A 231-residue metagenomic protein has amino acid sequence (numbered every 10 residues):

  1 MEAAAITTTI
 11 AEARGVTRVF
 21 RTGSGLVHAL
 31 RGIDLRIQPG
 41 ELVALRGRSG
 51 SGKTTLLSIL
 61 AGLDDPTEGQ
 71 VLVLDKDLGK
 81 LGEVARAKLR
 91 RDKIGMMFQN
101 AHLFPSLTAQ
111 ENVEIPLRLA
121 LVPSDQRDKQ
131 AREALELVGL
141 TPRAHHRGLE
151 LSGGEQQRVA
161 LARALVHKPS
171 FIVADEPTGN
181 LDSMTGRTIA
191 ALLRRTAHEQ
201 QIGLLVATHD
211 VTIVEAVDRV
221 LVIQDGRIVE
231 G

Functional and structural regions predicted by a protein language model:
M1-V19, E230-G231: ABC-family P-loop ATPase nucleotide-binding domain
I10-I223: ABC family nucleotide-binding domain
